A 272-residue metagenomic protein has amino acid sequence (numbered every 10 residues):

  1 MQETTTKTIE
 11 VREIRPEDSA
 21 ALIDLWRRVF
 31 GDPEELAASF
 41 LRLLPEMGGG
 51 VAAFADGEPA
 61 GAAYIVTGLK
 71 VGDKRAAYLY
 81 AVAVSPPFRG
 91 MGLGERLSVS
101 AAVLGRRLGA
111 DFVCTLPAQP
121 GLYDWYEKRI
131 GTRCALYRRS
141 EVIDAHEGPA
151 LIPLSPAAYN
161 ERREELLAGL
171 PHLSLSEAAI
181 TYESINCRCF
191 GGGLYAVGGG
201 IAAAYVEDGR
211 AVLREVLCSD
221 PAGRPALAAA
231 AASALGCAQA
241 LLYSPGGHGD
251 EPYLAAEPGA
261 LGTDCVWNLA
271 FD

Functional and structural regions predicted by a protein language model:
M1-E17, I143-P156: Conserved N-terminal entry element of GNAT/NAT acetyltransferase domains
Q2-E3, P16-L25, P156-H172, L261-V266: A short, well-structured alpha-helix characteristic of acyl/acetyltransferase catalytic modules
S19, D24-V71, G169-L194: Active-site rim helix/loop that mediates acceptor-substrate recognition in acyltransferases
A52, E58-T67, A76-A83, C114 (+2 more regions): Conserved beta-strand in the GNAT
V84, G90-G105, P221-A232: Conserved acetyl-CoA-binding loop-helix of GNAT-fold acetyltransferases
G105-A118, G236-P245: Conserved GNAT acetyl-CoA-binding A-motif
D111, A118-Y137, G247-G259: Conserved active-site alpha-helix within GNAT-family acetyltransferase domains
T132-A211: Amide-forming acyltransferase catalytic core, primarily the GNAT-like/NAT-type and related acyltransferase folds
